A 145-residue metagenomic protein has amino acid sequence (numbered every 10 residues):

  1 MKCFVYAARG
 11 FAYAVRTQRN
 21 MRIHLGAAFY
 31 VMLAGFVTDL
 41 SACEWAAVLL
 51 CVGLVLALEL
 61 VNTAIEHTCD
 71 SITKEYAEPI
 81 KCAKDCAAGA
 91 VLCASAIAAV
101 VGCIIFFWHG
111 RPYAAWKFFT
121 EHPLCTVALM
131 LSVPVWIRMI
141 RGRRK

Functional and structural regions predicted by a protein language model:
M1-L54, V91-K145: Hydrophobic alpha-helical transmembrane segments
L54-A90: Acidic (Asp/Glu-rich) catalytic motifs at the cytosolic membrane interface
